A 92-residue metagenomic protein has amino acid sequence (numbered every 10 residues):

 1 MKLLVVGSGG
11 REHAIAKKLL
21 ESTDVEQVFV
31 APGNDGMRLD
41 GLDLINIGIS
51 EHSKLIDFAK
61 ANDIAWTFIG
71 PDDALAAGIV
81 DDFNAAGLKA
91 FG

Functional and structural regions predicted by a protein language model:
M1-G92: ATP-binding N-terminal substructure of ATP-dependent carboxylate-amine bond-forming enzymes
